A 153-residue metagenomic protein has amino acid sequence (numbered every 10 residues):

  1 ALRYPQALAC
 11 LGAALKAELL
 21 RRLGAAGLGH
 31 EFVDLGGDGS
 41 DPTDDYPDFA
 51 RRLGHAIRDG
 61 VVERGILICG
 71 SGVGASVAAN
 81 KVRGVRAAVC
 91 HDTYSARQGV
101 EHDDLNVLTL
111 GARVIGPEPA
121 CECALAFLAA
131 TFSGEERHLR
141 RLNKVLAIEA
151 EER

Functional and structural regions predicted by a protein language model:
A1-L23: N-terminal beta1-alpha1 ligand-phosphate binding loop
A7, L11-A14, D92-R153: C-terminal binding/interaction regions
R21-E31: Short helix-loop-beta junction
G29, V61-E63, D104: Short, high-confidence coil segments that cap the C-terminus of an alpha-helix and link into the following beta-strand
H30-P42: A short beta-strand-loop structural module common to alpha/beta enzyme folds
Y46-L67, S71: Short, structured active-site "lid" loops
G74-V85: Short Gly/Thr/Asp-enriched flexible loops that form oxyanion-binding sites at enzyme active sites
V85-D92: Short hydrophobic/aromatic-enriched beta-strand-loop microsegments
